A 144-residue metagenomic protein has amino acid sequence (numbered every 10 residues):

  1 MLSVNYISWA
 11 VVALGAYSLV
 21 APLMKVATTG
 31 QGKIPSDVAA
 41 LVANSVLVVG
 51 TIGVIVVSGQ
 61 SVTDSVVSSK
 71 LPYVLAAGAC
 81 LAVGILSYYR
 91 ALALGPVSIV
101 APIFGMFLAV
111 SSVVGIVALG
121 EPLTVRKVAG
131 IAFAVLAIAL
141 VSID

Functional and structural regions predicted by a protein language model:
M1-G15, M24, T29-D37, S45-Y73 (+4 more regions): Membrane-interface interhelical linkers
S8, V12-G15, V42-V46, P72 (+3 more regions): Hydrophobic residues within alpha-helical transmembrane segments of multi-pass solute transporters/permease subunits
L14-P22, I52, G78-V83, L108-V113 (+2 more regions): Hydrophobic/small/kink-forming positions within alpha-helical transmembrane segments of polytopic membrane proteins
P22-L23, I103: Hydrophobic residues in alpha-helical membrane-spanning segments
S36-A40, V100: Juxtamembrane helix-start motifs in multi-pass secondary transporters
T51, R126-I143: Hydrophobic transmembrane alpha-helices of multi-pass small-molecule transport proteins
A109-R126: C-terminal transmembrane-helix exit sites in multi-pass transporters
